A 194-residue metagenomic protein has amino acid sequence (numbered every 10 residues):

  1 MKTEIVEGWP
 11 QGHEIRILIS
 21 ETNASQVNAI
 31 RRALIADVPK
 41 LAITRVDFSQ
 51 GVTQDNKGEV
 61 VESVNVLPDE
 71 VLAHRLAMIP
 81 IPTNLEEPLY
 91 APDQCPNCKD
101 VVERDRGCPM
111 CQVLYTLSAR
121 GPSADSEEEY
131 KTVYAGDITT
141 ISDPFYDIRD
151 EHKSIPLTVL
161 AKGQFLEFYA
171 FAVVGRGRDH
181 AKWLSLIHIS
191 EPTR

Functional and structural regions predicted by a protein language model:
M1-S190, R194: Protein-protein interaction/assembly regions in multi-subunit complexes
